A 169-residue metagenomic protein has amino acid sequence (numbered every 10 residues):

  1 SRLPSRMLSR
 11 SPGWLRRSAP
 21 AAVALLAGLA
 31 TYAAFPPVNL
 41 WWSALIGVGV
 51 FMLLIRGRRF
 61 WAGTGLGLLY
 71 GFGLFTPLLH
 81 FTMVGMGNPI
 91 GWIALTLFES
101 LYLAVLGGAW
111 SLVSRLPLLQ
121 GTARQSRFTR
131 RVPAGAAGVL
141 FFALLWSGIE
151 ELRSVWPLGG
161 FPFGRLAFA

Functional and structural regions predicted by a protein language model:
S1-S5: Extreme N-terminal basic, low-complexity initiation segments that serve as generic localization/processing leaders
R6-A169: Membrane-embedded alpha-helical bundles of multi-pass enzymes that act on lipidic or dolichyl-linked glycan substrates
